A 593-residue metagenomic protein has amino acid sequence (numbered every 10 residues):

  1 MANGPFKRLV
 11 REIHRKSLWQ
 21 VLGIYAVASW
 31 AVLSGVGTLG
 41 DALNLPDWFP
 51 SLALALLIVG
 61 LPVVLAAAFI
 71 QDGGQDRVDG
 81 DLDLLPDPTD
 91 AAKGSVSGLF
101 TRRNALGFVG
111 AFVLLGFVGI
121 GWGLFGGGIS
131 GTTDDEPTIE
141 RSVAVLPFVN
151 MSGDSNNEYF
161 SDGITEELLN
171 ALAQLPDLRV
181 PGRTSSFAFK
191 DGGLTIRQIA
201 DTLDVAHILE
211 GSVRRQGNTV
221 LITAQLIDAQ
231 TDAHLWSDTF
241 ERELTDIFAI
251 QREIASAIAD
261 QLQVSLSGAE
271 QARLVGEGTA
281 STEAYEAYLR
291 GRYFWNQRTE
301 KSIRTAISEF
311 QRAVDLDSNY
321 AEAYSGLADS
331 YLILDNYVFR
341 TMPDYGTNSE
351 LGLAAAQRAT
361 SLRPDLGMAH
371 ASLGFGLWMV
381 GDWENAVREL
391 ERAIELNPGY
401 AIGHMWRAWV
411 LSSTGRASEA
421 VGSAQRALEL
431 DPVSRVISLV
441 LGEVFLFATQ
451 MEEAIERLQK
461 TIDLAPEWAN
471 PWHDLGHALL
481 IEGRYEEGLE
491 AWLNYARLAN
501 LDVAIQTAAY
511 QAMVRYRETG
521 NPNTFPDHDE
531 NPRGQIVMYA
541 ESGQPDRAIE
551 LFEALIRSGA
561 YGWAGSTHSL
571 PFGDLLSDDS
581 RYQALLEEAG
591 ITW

Functional and structural regions predicted by a protein language model:
M1-G123: An N-terminal, helix-rich hydrophobic module
K7, N104-A491: Acidic, proline/glycine-rich low-complexity intrinsically disordered segments
K16, L175, D317, R363 (+2 more regions): Acidic-histidine catalytic/liganding microenvironments
A306, L441, G534, T567-F572: Structural detector for internal amphipathic alpha-helices that build alpha-solenoid repeat scaffolds
N336, R484-E486, A512-F525, D574-W593: Alpha-helical linker/edge segments of TPR/alpha-solenoid repeat scaffolds and analogous pre-/post-domain helices
G352, I402, V433-I437, P466-W472 (+4 more regions): Generic helix N-cap/helix-start motif at coil->alpha-helix transitions
L480, Y485-V503, E553-R557, G590: TPR/TPR-like (Sel1-like) alpha-helical repeat modules
Q544-P545, I549-G573: C-terminal structured "cap/appendage" subdomains that terminate the fold
